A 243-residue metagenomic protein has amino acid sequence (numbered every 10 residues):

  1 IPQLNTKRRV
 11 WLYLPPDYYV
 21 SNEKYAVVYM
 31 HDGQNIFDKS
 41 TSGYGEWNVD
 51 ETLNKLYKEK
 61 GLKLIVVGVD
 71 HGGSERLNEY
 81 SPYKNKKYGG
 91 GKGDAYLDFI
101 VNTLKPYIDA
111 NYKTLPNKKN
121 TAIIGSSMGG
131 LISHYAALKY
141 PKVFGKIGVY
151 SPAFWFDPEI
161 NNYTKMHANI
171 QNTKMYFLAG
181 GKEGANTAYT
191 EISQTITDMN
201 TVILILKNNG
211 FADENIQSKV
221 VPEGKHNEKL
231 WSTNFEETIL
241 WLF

Functional and structural regions predicted by a protein language model:
I1-F243: Non-catalytic cap/lid and distal C-terminal segments of serine-dependent acyl enzymes
